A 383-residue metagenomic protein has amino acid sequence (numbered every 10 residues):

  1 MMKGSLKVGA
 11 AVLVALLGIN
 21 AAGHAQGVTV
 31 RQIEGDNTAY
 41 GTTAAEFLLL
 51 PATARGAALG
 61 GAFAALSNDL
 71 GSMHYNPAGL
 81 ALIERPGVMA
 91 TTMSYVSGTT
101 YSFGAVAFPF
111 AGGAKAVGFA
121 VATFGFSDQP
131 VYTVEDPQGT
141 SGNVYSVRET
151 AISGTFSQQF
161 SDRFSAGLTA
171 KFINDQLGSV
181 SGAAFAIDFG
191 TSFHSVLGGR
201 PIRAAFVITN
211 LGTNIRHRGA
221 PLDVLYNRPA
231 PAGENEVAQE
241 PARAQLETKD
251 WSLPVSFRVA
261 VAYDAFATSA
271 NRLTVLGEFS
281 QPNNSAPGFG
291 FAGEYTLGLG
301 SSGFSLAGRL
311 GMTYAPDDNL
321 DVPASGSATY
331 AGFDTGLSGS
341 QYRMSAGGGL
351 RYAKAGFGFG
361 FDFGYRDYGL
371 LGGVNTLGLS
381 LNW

Functional and structural regions predicted by a protein language model:
M1-T42: Cleavable N-terminal export/targeting peptides
L17, A21, T91-V96, S141-Y145: Short secondary-structure transition/capping motifs
A25-G56, G60, T100-Y101, A105-W383: Outer-membrane beta-barrel porins/channels
G61-F63, P86-V96, G364-R366: Short strand-turn segments of transmembrane beta-barrel domains in outer membranes, especially the first one or two
G71-G79: N-terminal periplasmic accessory domains that precede and gate Gram-negative outer-membrane beta-barrel machines
